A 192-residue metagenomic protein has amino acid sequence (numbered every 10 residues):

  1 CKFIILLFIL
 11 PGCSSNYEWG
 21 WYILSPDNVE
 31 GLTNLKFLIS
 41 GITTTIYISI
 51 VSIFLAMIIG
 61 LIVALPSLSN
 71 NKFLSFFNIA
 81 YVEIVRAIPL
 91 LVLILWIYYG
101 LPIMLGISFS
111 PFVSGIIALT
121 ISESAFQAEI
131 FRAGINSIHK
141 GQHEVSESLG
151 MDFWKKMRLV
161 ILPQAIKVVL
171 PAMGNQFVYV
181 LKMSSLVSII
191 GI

Functional and structural regions predicted by a protein language model:
C1-S14: N-terminal secretory/membrane targeting signals
P11-I192: Transmembrane alpha-helices and adjacent helix-loop boundaries
